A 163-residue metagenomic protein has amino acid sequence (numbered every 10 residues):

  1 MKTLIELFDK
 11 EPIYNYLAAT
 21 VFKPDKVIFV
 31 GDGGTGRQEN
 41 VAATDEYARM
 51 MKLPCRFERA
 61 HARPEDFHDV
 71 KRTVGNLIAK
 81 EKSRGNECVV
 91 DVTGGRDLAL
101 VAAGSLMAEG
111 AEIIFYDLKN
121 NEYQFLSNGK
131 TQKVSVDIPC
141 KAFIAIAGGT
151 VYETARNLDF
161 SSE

Functional and structural regions predicted by a protein language model:
M1-E87, V101-E163: Long, low-complexity, Lys/Arg-enriched
E87-T93: Short glycine-rich phosphate-binding loop at a beta-alpha junction
